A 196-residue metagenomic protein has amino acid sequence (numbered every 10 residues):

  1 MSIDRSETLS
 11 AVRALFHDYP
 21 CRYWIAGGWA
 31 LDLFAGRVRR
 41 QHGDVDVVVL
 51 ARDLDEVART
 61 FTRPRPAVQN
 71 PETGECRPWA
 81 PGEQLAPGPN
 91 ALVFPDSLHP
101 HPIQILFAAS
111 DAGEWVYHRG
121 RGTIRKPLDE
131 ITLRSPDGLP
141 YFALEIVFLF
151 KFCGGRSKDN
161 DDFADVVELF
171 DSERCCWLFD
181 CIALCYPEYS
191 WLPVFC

Functional and structural regions predicted by a protein language model:
M1-C196: Compositionally biased terminal segments of proteins
